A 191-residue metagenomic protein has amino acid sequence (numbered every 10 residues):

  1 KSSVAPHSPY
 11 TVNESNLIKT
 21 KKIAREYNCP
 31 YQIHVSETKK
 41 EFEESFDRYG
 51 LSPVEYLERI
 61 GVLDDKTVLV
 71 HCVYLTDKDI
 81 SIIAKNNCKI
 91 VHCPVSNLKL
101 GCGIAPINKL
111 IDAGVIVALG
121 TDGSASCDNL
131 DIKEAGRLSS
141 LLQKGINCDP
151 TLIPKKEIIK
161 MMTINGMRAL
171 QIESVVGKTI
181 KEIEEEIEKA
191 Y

Functional and structural regions predicted by a protein language model:
K1-K89, G101-V117: Histidine/acidic residue-rich metal-binding segments in metalloenzymes
E37, P94-L98, D122-A125: Short, acidic/turn-prone active-site loops that include or flank metal/cofactor- and phosphate-binding residues
E41, P53, P94-S96, D149: Glycine-rich, flexible loop/turn motifs
R59-K66, N108-A190: His/Asp/Glu-enriched, well-ordered alpha-helical/loop segment that forms or immediately abuts the divalent-metal
C72, C93, S139-L141: Generic beta-structure capping elements
